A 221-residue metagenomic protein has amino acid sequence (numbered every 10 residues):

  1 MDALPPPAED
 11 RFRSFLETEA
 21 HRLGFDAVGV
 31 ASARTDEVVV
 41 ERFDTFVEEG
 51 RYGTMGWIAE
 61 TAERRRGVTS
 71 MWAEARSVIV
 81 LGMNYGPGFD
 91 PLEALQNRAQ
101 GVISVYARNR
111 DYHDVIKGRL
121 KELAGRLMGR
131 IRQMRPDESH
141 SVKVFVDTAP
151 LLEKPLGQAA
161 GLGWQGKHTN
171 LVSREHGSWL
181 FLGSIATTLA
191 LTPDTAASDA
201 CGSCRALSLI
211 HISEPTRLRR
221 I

Functional and structural regions predicted by a protein language model:
M1-G202: Auxiliary alpha/beta "docking" domains used to position bulky ligands
G24, R205, T216: Conserved functional loop/turn residues at catalytic and ligand-binding sites
C204-I210: Cys/His-rich metal-chelating microdomains
I210-I221: Single conserved hydrophobic/aromatic residue that forms the stacking wall/gate of nucleotide- or nucleobase-binding
